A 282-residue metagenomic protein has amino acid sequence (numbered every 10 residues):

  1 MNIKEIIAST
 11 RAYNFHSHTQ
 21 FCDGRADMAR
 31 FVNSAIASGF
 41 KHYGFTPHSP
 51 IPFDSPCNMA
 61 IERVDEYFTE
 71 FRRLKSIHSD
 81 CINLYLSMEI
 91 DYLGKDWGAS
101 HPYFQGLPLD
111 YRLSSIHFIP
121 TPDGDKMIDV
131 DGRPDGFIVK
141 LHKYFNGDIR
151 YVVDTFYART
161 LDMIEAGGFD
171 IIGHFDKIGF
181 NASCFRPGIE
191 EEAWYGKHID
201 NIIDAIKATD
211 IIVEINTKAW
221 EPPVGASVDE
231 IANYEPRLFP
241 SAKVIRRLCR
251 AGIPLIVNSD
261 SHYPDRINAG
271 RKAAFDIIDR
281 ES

Functional and structural regions predicted by a protein language model:
M1-G94, A99-G106, D110, N181-A193 (+4 more regions): An N-terminally biased module of ancient metal coordination in phosphate/nucleic-acid-related enzymes
E5, L113-I116, T121-P122, L141-F145 (+4 more regions): Charged, low-complexity C-terminal accessory regions
T10-A12, D170, D210: Structural motif
Y43-F45, R112, I172, V213 (+1 more regions): Hydrophobic residues within beta-strands of alpha/beta enzymes
T46, S115, F175, N216 (+1 more regions): Conserved residues at the C-terminal ends of beta-strands
S49-P52, P120-P122, G179-N181, A219-E221: Feature marks short, surface-exposed loop/turn motifs that line or immediately flank catalytic pockets and channel
V64-A208: Extended substrate/RNA-proximal surfaces in nucleic-acid metabolism proteins
W194-N268: Active-site-adjacent C-terminal substructures of enzyme catalytic domains
